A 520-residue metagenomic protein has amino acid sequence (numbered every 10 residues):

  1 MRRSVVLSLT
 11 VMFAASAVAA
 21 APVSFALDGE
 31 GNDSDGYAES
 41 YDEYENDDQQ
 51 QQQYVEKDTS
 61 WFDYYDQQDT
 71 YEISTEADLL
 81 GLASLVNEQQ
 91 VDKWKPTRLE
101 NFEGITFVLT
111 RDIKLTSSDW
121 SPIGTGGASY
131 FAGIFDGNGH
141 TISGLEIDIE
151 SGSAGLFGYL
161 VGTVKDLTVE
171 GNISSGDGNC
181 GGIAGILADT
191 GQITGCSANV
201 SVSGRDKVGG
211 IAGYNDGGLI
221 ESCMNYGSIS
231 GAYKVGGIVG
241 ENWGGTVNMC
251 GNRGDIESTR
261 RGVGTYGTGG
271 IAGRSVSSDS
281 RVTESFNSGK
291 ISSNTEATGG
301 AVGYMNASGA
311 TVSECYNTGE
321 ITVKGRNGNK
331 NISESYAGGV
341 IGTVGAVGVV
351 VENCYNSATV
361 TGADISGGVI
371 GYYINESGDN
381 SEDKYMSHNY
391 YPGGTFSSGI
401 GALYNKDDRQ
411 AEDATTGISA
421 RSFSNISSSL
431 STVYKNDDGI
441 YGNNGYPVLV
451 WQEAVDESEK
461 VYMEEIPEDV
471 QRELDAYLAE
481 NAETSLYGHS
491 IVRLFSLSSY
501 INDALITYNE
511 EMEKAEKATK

Functional and structural regions predicted by a protein language model:
M1-L27, C223, C315, C354: Gram-positive cell-envelope targeting signals
F25-K520: Surface-exposed repetitive/solenoidal architectures
